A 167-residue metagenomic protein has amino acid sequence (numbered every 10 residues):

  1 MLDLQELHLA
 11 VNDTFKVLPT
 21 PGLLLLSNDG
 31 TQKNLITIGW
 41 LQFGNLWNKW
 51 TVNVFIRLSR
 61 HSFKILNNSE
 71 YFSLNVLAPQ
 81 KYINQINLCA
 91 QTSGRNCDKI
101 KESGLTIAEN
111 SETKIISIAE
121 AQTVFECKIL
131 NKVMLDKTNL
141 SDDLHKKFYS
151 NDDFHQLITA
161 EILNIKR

Functional and structural regions predicted by a protein language model:
M1-T37, Q42-R167: Active-site-proximal mixed secondary-structure blocks
